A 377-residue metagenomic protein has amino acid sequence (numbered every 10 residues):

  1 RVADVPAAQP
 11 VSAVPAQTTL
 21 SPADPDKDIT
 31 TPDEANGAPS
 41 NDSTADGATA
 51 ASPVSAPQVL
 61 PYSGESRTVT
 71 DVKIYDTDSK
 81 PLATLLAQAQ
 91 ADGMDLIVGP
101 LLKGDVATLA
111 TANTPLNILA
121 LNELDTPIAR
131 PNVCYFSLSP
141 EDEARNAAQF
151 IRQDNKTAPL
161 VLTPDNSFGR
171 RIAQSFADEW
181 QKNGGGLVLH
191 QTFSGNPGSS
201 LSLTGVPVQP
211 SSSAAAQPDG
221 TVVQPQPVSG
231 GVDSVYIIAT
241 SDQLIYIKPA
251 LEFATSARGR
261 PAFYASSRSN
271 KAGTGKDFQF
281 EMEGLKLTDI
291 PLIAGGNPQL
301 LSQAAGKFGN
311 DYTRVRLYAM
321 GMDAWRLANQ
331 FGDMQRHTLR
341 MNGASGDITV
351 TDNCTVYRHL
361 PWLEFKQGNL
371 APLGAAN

Functional and structural regions predicted by a protein language model:
R1-N377: Extracytosolic ligand-binding ectodomains
